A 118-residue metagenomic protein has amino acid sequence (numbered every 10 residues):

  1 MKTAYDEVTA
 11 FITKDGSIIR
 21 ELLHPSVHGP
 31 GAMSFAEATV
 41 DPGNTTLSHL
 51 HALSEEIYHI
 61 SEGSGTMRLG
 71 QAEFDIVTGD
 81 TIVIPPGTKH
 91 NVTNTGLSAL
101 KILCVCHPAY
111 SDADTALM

Functional and structural regions predicted by a protein language model:
M1-M33, L47, T115-M118: A short, N-terminal "cap"/entry segment at the start of jelly-roll beta-barrel domains of the cupin/DSBH fold
E21, A36-H51: Conserved short histidine dyad/triad with adjacent acidic residue
T46-A52, T93-T95, T115: Short histidine-centered beta-strand/loop micro-motifs that create catalytic or ligand/metal-coordination sites
L53-E55, I60-G65: Glycine- and acidic-residue-biased ligand/ion/polar-headgroup-sensing regions
A72-P86: Short acidic-glycine-tyrosine-enriched beta hairpin
P86-D112: Ligand-binding loop in jelly-roll beta-barrel domains
